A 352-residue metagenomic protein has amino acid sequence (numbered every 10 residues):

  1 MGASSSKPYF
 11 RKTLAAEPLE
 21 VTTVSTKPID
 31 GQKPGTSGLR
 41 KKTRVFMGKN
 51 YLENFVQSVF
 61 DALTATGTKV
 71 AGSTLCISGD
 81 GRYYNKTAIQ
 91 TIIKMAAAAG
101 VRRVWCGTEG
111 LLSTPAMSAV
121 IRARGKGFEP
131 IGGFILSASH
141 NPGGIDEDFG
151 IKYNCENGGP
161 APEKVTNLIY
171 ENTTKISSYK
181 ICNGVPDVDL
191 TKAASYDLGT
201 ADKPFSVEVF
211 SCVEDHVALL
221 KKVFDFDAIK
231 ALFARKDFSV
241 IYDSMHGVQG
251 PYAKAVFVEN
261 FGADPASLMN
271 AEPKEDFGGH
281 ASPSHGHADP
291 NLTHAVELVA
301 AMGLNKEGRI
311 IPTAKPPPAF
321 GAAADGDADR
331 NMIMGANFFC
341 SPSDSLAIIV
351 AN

Functional and structural regions predicted by a protein language model:
A3-A98, L198-V240, V248, N260: An N-terminal, well-structured beta->alpha segment
Y9-R11, T66-A161: Ferredoxin-reductase
R11-P18, T23, R102, C106-S118 (+3 more regions): Phosphate-binding chemistry for phosphorylated carbohydrates and sugar-nucleotides
A16-K41, L168-D197, A323: Short, compositionally biased "basic patch" segments
Q57, D61, K94, A119-A123 (+2 more regions): Short, well-ordered alpha-helices that flank and scaffold nucleotide-derived cofactor binding pockets
A123-I135, I181-N183, G286-L304: A polyampholytic, Gly/Pro-enriched intrinsically disordered region
P130-G199: Flexible glycine-/small-residue-enriched beta->alpha junction loops that bind anionic phosphate/pyrophosphate groups
